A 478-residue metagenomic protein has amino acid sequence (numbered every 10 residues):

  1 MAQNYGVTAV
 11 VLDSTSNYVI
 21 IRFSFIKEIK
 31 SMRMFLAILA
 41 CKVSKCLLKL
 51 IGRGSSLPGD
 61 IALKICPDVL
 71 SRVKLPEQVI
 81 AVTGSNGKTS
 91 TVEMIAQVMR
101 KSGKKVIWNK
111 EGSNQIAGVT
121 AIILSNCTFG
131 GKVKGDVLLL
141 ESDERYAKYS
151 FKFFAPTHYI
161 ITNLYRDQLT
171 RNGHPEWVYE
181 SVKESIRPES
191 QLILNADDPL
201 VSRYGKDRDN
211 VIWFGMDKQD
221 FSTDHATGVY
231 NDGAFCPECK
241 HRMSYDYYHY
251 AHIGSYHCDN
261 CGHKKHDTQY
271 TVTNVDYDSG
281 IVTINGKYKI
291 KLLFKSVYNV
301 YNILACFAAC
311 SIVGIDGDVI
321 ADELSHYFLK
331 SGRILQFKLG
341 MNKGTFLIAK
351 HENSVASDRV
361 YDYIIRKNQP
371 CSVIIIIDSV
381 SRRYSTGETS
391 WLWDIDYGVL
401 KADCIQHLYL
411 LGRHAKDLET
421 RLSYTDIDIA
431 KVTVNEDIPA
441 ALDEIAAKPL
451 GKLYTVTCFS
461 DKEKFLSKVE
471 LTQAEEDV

Functional and structural regions predicted by a protein language model:
A9-T15, I21-G215, S222-F235: Phosphate-binding loop of NTP-binding sites
I21-S44, L48, R53-S55, K240 (+5 more regions): ATP-dependent carboxylate-amine ligase
V82, T162, I193, N302 (+3 more regions): Residue-level signal for inorganic ion chemistry
V92-A96, F307, E419, L466: A generic structural signal for short, well-ordered alpha-helical segments in conserved domains
I95, M99, V119-I123, I303-V313 (+1 more regions): Buried hydrophobic packing segments
G215-V355: Adenine nucleotide phosphate-binding catalytic loops in nucleotide-utilizing enzymes
